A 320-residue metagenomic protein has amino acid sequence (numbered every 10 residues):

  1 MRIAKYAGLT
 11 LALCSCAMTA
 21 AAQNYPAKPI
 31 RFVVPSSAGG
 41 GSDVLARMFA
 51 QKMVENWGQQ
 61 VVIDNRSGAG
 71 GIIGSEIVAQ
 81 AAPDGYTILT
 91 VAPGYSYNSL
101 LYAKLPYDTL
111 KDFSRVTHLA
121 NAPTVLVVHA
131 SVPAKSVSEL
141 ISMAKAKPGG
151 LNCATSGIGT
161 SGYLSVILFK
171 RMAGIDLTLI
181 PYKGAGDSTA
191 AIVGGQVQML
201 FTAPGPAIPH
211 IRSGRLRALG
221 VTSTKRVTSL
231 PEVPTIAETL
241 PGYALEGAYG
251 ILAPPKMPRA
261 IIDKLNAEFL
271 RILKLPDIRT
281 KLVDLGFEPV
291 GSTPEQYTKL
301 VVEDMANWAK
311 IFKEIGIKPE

Functional and structural regions predicted by a protein language model:
M1-T10: Bacterial N-terminal signal peptides that target proteins for export
S15-T19: N-terminal signal peptide c-region/cleavage motif recognized by signal peptidases
A22-D112, G150-N152, I158, G174-A203 (+3 more regions): N-terminal (or domain-start) structured segment
A27-P29, T235, R259-E320: An extracytoplasmic/periplasmic, membrane-proximal ligand-sensing/linker region
Q80-G85, L100-D187, I236, P241 (+1 more regions): Hinge/capping helix and adjacent helix->loop/strand transition within the periplasmic-binding protein
P93, A130, P204-G205, S223-T224 (+1 more regions): Short secondary-structure boundary segments
D108-H118, D176-I180, Q198-M199, I208-A244 (+1 more regions): Short beta-strand->loop
